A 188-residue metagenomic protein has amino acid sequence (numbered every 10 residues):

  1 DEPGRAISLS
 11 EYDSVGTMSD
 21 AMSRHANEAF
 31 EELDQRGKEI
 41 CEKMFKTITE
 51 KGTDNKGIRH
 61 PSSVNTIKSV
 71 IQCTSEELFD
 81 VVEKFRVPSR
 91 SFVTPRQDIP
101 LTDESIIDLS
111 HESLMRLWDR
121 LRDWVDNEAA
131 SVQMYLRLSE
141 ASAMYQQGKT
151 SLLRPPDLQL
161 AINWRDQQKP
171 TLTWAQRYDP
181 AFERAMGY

Functional and structural regions predicted by a protein language model:
D1-R184: Amphipathic helix/helix-loop-helix segment enriched in hydrophobic residues with interspersed Lys/Arg and occasional
